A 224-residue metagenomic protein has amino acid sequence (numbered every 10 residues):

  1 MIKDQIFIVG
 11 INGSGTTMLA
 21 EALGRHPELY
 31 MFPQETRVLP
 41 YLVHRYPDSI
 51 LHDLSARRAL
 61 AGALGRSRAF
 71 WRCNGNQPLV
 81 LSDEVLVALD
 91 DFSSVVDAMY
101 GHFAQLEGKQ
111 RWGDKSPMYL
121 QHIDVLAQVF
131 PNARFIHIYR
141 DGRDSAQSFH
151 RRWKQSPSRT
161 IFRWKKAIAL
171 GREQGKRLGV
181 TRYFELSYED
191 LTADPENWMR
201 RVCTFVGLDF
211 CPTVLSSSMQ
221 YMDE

Functional and structural regions predicted by a protein language model:
I2-Q5: Pre-Walker A (Motif I) flank of P-loop NTPase domains
I8: Hydrophobic anchor at the beta1->P-loop junction of P-loop NTPases
I11: P-loop (Walker A) phosphate-binding loop of NTP-binding proteins
S14: ATP-binding Walker
T17-L29: A conserved segment at the C-terminal end of the G1
H26-P33, V206-F210: A generic secondary-structure signal for well-formed alpha-helical elements
M31-D114, Y119: PAPS-dependent sulfation machinery
H44, Y100-S216, Q220, E224: PAPS-dependent sulfotransferase catalytic domain
